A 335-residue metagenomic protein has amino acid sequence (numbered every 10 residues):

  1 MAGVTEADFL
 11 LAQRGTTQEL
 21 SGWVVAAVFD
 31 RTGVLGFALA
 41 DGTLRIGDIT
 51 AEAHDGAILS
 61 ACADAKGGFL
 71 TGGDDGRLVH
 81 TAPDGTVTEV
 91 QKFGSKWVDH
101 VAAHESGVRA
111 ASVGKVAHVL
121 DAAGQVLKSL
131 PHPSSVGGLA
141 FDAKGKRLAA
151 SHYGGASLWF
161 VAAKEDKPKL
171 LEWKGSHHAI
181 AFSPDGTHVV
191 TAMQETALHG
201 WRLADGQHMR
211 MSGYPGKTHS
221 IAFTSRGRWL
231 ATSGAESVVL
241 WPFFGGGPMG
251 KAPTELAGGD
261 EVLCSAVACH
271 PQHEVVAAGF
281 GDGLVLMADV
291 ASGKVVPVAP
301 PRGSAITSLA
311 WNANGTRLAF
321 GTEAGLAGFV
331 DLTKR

Functional and structural regions predicted by a protein language model:
M1-R335: WD40-repeat beta-propeller superdomains and closely related acidic/aromatic-rich repeat-like regions
